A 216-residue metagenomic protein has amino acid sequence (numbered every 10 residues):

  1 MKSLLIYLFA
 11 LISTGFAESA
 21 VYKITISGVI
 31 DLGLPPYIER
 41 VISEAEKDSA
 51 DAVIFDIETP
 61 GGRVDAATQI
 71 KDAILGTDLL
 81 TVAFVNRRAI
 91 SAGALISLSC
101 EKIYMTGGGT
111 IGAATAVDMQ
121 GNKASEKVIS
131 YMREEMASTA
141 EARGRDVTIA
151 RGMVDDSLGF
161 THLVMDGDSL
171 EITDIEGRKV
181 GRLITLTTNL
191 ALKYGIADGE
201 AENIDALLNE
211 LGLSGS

Functional and structural regions predicted by a protein language model:
M1-L4: Positively charged n-region of N-terminal signal peptides that target proteins for export
L8-A17: Hydrophobic h-region of N-terminal signal peptides that target proteins for export in Gram-negative bacteria
E18-S216: Soluble extramembrane regions of membrane proteins in the secretory/endomembrane system
